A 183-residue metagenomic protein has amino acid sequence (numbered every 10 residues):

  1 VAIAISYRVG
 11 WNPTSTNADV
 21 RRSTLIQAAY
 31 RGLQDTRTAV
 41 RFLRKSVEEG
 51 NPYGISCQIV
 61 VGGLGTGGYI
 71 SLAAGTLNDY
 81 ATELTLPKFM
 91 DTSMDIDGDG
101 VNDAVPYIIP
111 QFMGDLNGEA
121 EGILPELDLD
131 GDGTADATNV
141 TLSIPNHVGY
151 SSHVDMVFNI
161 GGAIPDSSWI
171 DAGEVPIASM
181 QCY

Functional and structural regions predicted by a protein language model:
A4-R31: Cap/lid segment of the alpha/beta-hydrolase catalytic domain
Y30, Q34, T38-E174: Primarily recognizes the serine-hydrolase "nucleophile elbow" in alpha/beta-hydrolase and SGNH/GDSL folds
S179-Q181: Short beta-strand/loop motif that positions the catalytic acidic residue of the alpha/beta-hydrolase fold
